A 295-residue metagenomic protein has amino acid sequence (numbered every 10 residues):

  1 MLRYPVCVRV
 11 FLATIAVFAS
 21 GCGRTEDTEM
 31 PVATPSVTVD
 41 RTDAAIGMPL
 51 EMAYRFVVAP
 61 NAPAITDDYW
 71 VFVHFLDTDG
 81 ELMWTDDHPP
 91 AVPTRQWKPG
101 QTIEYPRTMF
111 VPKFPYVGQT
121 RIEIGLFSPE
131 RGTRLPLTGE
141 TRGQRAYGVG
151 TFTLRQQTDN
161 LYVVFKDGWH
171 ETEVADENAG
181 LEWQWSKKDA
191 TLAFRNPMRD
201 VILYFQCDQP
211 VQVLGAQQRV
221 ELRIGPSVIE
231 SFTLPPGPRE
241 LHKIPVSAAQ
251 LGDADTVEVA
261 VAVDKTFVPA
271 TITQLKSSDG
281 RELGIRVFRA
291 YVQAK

Functional and structural regions predicted by a protein language model:
M1-V6: N-terminal secretory signal peptides that target proteins for export/translocation
V8-A19: Bacterial N-terminal signal peptides
C22-K295: C-terminal luminal/periplasmic domains and tails of membrane-associated envelope-modifying transferases
